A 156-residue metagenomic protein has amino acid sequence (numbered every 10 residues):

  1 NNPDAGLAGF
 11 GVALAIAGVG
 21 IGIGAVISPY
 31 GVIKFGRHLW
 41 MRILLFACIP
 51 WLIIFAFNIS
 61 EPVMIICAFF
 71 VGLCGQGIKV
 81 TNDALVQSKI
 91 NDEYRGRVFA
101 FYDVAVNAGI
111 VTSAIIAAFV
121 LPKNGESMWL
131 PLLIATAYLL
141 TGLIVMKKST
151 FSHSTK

Functional and structural regions predicted by a protein language model:
N1-K156: C-terminal transmembrane bundle of multi-pass solute transporters/carriers
